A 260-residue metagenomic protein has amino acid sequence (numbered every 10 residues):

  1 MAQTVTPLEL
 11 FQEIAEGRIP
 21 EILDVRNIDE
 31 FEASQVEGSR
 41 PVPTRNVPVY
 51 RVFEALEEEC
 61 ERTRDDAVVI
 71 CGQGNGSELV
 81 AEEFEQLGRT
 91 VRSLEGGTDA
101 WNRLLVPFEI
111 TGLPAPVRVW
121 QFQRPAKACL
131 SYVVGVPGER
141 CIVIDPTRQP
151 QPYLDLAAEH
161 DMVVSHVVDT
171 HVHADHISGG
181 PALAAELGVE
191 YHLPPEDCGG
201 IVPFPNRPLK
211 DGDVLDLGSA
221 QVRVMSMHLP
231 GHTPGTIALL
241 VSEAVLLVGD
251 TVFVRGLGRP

Functional and structural regions predicted by a protein language model:
M1-E21, I28-A67, Q73-V133, P137-R140 (+2 more regions): Rhodanese-like catalytic fold shared by cysteine-dependent sulfurtransferases and DSP/PTP-type phosphatases
P7-L10, P114-A115, V119-F122, S131-G135 (+1 more regions): Core dinuclear metal-dependent hydrolase active-site scaffold
N27, R51, R148, A174 (+2 more regions): Short, glycine/acidic-enriched loop or turn micro-motifs at the edges of active sites
G72-N75, V172-A174, P234: Residue-level detector of alpha-helix initiation sites
L94, H192-P195, G249: Generic beta-sheet signal
A128, R140-C141, Q149-H228: Active-site HxH/HxHxD metal-binding segment of metal-dependent hydrolases
G138-V143, M162-V164, I201, Q221-R223 (+2 more regions): Metallo-beta-lactamase
